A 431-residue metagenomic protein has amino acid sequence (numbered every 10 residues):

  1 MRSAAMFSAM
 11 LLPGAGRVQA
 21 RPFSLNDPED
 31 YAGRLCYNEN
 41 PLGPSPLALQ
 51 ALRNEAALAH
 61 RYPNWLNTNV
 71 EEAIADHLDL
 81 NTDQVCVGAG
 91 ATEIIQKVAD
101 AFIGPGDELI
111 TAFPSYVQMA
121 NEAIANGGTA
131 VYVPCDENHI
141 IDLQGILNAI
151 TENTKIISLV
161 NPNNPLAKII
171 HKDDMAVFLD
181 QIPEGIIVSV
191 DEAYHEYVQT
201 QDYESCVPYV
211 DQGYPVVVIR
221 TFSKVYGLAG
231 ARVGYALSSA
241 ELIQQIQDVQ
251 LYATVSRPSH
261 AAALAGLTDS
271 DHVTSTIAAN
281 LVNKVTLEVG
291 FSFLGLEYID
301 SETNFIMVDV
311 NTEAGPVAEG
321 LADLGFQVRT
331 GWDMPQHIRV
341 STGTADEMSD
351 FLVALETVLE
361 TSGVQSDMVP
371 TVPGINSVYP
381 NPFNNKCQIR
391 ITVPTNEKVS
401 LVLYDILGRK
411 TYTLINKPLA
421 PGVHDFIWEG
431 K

Functional and structural regions predicted by a protein language model:
M1-V18: N-terminal export signals
G16-R61: N-terminal "arm"/small-domain region of PLP-dependent enzymes with the aminotransferase-like
S45, P215-I299: PLP-dependent aminotransferase class I/II
N67-E108, E122, N126: Phosphate-binding glycine-rich loop
A101-L159: PLP-dependent aminotransferase-like
C135-E137, L281, G290-L324, T342: Conserved PLP-binding catalytic core of the aspartate aminotransferase-like
L143-I150, P165-V188, E192-V225: Active-site pre-lysine segment of PLP-dependent enzymes
D367-Y379, F383-K431: C-terminal outer-membrane/trafficking sorting elements
